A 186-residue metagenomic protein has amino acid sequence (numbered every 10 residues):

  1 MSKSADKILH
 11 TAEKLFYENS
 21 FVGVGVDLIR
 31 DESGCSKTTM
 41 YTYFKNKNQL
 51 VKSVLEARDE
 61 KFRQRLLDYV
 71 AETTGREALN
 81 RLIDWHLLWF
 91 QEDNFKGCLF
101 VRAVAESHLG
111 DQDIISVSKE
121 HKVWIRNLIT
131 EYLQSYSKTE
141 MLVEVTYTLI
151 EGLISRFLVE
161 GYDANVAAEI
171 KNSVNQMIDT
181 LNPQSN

Functional and structural regions predicted by a protein language model:
K7, T11-Q49, S53: Helix-turn-helix
V51-R58, R65: Alpha-helical DNA-contacting segments of helix-turn-helix folds
S53, L67-E92, T146: Hydrophobic alpha-helical connector segments
N80, E140-Y147, E151, K171: Short, well-structured alpha-helical segments
N80, V123-R126, T130, K171 (+1 more regions): An amphipathic alpha-helix signature
E92-Q112: Amphipathic alpha-helical segments used for helix-helix packing
L109-Q134, E144: Amphipathic alpha-helical packing segments from all-alpha helical-bundle domains
Y147-V166, Q176-Q184: Amphipathic C-terminal alpha-helical segment
